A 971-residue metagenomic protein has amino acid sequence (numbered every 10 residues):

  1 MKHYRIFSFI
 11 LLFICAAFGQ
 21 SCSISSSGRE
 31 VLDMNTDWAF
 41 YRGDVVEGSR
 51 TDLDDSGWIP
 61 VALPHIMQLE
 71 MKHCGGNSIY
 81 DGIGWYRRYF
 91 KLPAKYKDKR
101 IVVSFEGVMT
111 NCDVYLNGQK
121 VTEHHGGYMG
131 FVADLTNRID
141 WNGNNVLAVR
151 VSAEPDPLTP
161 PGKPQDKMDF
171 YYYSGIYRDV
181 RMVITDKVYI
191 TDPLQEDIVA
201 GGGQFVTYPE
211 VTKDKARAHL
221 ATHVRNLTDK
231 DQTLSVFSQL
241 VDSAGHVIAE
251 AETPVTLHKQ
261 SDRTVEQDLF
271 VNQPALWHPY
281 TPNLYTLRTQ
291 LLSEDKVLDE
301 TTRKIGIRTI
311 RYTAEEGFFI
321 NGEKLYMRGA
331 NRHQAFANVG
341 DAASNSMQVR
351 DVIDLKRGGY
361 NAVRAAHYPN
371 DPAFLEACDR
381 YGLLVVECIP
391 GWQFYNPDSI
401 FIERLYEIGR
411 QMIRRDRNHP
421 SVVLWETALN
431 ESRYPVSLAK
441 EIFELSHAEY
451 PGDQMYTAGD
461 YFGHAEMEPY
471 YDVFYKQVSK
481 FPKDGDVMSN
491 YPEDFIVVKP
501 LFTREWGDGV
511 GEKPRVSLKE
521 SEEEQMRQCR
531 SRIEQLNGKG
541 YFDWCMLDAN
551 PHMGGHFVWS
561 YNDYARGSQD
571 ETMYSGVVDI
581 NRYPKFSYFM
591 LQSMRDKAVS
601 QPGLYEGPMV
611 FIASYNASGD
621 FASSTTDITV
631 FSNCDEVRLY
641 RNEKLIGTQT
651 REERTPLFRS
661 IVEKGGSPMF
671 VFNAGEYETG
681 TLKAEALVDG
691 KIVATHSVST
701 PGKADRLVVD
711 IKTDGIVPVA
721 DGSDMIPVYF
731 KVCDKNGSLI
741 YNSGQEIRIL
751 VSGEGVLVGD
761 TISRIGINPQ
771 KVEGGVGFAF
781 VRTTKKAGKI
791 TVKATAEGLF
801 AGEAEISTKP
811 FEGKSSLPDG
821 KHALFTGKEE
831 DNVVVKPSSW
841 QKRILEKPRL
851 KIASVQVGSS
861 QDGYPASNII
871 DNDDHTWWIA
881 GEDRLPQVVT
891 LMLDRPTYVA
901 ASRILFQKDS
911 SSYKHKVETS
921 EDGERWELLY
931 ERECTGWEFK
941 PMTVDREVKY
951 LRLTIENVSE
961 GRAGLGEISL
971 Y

Functional and structural regions predicted by a protein language model:
Q20-M71, R150, E154-T159, G175-Y177 (+10 more regions): Accessory carbohydrate-binding/adhesion or oligomerization-edge regions at the termini of glycan-active proteins
S23-E106, P160-K167, Y173-I176, D186-V188 (+4 more regions): Extended carbohydrate-recognition surfaces in non-catalytic/accessory domains of CAZymes and lectin-like proteins
S27, D55-L63, L116, G827-R895 (+3 more regions): Disordered, acidic Ser/Thr/Pro-rich linker "stalks" and the adjacent N-terminal cap of the next globular domain
L32, D44, D81-E196, L227 (+7 more regions): Accessory beta-strand-rich segments of carbohydrate-active enzymes
H65-L92, Y96-F105, M109-L116, T122-H125 (+8 more regions): Active-site-adjacent substrate/metal-binding segments within catalytic domains of carbohydrate-active enzymes
L220-H223, Q290, S614, I628-S632 (+7 more regions): Beta-strand-rich structural segments
V352-D354, A362-L591, Y605-F611, S618 (+2 more regions): Substrate-binding/catalytic cleft of secreted carbohydrate-active enzymes, primarily glycoside hydrolases
E882-L885, K908-Y971: Trp- and acidic/polar-enriched beta-sheet ligand-binding modules for extracellular glycan and matrix recognition
